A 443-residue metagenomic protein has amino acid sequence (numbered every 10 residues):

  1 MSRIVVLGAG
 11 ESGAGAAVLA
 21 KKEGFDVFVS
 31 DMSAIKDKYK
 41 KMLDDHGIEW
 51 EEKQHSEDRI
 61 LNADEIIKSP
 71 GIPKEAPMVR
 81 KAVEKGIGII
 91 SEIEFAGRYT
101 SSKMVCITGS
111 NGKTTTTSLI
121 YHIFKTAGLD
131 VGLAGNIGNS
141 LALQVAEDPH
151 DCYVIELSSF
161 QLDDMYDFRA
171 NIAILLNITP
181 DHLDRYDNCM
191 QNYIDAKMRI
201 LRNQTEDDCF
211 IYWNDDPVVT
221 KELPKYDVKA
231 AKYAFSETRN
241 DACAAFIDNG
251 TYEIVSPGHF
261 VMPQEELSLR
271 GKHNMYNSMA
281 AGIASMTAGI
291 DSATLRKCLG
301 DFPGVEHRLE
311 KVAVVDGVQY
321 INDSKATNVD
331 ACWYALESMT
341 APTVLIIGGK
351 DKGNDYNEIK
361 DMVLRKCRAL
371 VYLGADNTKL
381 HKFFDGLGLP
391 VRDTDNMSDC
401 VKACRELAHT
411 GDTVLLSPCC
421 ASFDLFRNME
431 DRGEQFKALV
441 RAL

Functional and structural regions predicted by a protein language model:
M1-S91, F95, K382, R392: N-terminal leader/targeting and accessory segments in enzymes
S2-R3, G15-E23, Q264-C367: Nucleotide phosphate-binding/pyrophosphate-handling subdomain across enzymes that bind or process nucleotide phosphates
E11, P73, N111-T115, M275 (+2 more regions): Residue-level detector of alpha-helix initiation sites
A20, I66, I107, N136 (+11 more regions): Residue-level signal for inorganic ion chemistry
K21-K22, E57-L61, P70-N214, V218-K229 (+2 more regions): Phosphate-binding loop of NTP-binding sites
D26-M32, F210-N214, I346-I347, K366-A375: Short internal beta-strands
Y39-K41, N357-D412: C-terminal helical cap/extension that packs against the catalytic core of soluble nucleotide-cofactor enzymes
E51-Q54, I90-E94, D227-D248, R296-G300 (+2 more regions): Beta-strand->loop->alpha-helix junctions that form or flank phosphate-binding loops in nucleotide-handling enzymes
